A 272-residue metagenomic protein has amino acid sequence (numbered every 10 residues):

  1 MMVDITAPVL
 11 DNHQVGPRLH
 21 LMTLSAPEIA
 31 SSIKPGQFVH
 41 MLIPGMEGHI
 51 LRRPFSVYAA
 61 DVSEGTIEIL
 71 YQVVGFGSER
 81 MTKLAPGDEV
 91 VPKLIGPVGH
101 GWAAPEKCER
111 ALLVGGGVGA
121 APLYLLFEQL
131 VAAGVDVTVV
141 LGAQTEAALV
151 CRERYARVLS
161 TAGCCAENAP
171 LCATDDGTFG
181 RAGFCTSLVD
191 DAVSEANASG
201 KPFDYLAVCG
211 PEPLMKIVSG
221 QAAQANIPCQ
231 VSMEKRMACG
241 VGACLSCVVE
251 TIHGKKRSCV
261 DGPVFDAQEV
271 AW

Functional and structural regions predicted by a protein language model:
M2-D88: Ferredoxin-reductase
D11, A59, C172-T174, V231 (+1 more regions): Structural signal for conserved beta-strand scaffold positions within catalytic alpha/beta enzyme cores
M41, V91-L94, V249: A generic structural signal for residues embedded in beta-strands
M46-F55, P97-E106, C259: Short, Lys/Arg- and Gly-enriched loop/turn segments at beta-strand edges
F76-V231: FNR/FR-type flavoprotein reductase catalytic core
E146-A148, T178-F179, R236-G240, F265: Short gly/pro/ser/thr-enriched loop/turn and capping motifs at secondary-structure boundaries
E212-P213, E234-P263: Local cysteine-cluster metal-coordination motifs and their immediate loop/turn environment, predominantly Fe-S cluster
V260-W272: Short microdomains enriched in Cys/His and/or Lys/Arg
